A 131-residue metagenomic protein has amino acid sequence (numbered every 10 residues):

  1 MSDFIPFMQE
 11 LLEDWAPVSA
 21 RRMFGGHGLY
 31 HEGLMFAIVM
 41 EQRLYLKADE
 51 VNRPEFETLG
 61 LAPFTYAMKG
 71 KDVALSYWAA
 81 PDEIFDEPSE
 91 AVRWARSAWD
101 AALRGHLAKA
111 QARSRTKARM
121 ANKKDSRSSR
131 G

Functional and structural regions predicted by a protein language model:
M1-G131: Charge-dense, helix-prone N-terminal extensions
